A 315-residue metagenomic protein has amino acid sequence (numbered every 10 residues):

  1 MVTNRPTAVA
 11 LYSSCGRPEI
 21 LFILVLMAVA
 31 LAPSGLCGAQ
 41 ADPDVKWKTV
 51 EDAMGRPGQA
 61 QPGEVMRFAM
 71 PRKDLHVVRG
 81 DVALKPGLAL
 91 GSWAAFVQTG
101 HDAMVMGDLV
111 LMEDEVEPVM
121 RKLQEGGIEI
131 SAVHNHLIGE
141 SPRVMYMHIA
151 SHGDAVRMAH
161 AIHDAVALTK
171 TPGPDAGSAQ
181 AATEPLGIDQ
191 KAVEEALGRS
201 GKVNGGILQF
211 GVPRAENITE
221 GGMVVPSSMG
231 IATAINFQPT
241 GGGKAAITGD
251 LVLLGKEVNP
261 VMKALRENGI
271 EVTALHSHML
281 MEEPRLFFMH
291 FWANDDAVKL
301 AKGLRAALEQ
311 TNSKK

Functional and structural regions predicted by a protein language model:
M1-R17: N-terminal secretory signal peptides that target proteins for export/translocation
G16, G35-G38: Residue-identity detector for glycine
E19-S34: Bacterial N-terminal signal peptides
Q40-V65, A69-V116, M120-R143, A150-L286 (+1 more regions): Long, contiguous binding/interaction regions
